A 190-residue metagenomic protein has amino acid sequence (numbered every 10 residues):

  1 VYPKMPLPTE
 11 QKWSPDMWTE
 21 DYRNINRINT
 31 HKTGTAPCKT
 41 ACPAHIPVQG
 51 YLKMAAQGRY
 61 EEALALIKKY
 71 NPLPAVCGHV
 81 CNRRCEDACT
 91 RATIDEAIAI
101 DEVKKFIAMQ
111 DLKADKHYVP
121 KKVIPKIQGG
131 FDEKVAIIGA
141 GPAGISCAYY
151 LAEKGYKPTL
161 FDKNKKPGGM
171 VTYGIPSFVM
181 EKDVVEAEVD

Functional and structural regions predicted by a protein language model:
V1-F131: Ferredoxin-type iron-sulfur electron-transfer modules and their immediate structural context
K12-S14, H45-A56, L64-L66, Y70 (+3 more regions): Beta1-alpha1 glycine-rich phosphate/pyrophosphate-binding loop at the start of Rossmann-like nucleotide-binding domains
G129-A143: Beta1/beta-strand and adjacent pyrophosphate-binding region of the FAD-binding site in flavoprotein oxidoreductases
